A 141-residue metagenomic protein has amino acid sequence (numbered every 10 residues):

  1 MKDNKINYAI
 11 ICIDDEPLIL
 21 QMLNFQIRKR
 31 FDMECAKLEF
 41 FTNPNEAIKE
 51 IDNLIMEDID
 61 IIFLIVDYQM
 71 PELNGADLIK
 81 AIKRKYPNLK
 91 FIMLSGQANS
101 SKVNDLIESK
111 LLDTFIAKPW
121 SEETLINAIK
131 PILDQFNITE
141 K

Functional and structural regions predicted by a protein language model:
D14, I65-D67, S95: Active-site residues of response regulator receiver
P17-F41: Two-component/phosphorelay signaling modules centered on CheY-like receiver
T42-E46, N74-L78: Acidic catalytic/metal-coordinating carboxylates
I55-I65: Active-site beta3 strand of CheY-like receiver
M70: Receiver (REC) domain active-site loop signature in two-component systems and cognate sites in sensor histidine kinases
D77, A98-T114: Alpha4 helix (beta4-alpha4-beta5 surface) of REC/receiver domains from two-component response regulators
W120-P131: C-terminal output helix
K130-K141: The C-terminal output helix
